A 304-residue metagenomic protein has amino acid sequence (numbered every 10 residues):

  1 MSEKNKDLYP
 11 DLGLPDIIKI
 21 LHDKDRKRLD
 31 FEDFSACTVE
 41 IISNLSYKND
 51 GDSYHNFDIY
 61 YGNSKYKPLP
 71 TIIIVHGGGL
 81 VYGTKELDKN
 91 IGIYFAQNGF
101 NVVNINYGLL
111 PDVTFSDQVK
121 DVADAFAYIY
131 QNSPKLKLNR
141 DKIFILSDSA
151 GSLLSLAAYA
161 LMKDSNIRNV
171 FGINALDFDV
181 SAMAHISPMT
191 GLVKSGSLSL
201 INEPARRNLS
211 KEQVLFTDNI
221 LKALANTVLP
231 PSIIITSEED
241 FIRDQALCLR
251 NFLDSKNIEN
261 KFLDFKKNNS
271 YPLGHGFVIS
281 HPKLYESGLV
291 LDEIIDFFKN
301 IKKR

Functional and structural regions predicted by a protein language model:
M1-R304: Alpha/beta-hydrolase superfamily serine-hydrolase fold, recognizing
